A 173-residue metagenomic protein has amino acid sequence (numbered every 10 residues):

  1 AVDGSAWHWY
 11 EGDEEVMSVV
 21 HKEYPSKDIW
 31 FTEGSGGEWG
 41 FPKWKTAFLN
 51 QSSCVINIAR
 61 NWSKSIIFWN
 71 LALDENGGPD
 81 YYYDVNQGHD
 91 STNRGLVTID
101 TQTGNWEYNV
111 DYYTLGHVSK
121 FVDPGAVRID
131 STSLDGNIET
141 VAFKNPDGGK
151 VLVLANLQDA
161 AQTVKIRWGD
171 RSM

Functional and structural regions predicted by a protein language model:
A1, G12-V20, F48-V55, S133-I138: Alpha-helical scaffolding within the catalytic cores of extracellular/periplasmic polymer-degrading hydrolases
A1-W39: Active-site neighborhood of glycoside hydrolase catalytic domains
V2-D3, Y24-I29, N61-I66, P124 (+1 more regions): Loop/turn elements at helix/coil->beta-strand transitions in domains of secreted/extracellular proteins
G12, G36, L73, L157-D159 (+1 more regions): Short, glycine-/Ser/Thr-/acidic-enriched flexible segments
V16, G77-P79, A161-K165: Extended hydrophobic-aromatic, low-complexity segments
H21, S52-A59, G116-S119, V151-L154: Generic hydrophobic alpha-helical scaffold/packing signal
F31-T114, D130-S133: Aromatic/acidic polysaccharide-binding cleft in carbohydrate-active enzymes
K120-D123, S131-R171: Carbohydrate-binding surface patches
